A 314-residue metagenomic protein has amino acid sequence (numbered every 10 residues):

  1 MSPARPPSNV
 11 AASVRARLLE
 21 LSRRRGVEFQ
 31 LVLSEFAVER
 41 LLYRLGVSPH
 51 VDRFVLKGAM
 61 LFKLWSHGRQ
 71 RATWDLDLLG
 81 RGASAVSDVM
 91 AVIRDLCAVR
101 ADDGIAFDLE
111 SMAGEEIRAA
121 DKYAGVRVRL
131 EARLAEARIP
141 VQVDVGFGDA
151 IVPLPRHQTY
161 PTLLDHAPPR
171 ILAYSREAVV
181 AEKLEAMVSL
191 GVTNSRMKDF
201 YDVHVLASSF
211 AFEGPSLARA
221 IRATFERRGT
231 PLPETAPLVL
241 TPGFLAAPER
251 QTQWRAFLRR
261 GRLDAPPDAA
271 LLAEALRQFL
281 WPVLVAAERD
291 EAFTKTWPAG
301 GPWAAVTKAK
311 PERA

Functional and structural regions predicted by a protein language model:
M1-V55, L64-A72, L76, G80-A314: Structured mid-to-C-terminal alpha-helical surface segments
